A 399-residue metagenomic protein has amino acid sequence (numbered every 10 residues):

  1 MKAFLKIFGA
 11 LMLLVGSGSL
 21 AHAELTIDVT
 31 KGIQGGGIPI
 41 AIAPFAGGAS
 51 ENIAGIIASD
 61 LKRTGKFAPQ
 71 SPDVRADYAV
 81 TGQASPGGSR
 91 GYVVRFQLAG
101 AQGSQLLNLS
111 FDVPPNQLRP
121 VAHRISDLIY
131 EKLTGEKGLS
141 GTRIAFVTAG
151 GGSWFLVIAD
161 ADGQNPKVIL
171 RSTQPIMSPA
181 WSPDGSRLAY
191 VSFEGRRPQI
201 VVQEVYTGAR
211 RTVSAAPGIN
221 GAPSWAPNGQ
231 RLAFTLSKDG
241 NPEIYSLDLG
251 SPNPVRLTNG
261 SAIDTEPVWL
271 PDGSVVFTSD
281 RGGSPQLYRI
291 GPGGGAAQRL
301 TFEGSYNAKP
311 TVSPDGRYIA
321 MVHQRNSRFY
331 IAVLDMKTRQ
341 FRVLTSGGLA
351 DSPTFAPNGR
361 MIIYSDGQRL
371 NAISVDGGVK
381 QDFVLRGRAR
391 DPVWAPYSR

Functional and structural regions predicted by a protein language model:
H22-R63, G150: A structural "domain/chain start" motif
K66-A76: Short acidic low-complexity segments
V74-L128: Amphipathic beta-strand/beta-sheet edge segments enriched in Tyr/Trp
G91-V93, G152-V157, R197-V201, N241-Y245 (+3 more regions): Structural motif
G138-S140, P183-D184, P227-N228, L270-D272 (+3 more regions): Residue-level detector of Asp-centered blade-edge/turn motifs that repeat once per structural unit in beta-propeller
I144-V147, R187-V191, R231-T235, V275-T278 (+2 more regions): Residue position within the beta-strands of beta-propeller blades
D160-M177, Q203-G221, A226, L247-T265 (+3 more regions): Multi-bladed beta-propeller domains
